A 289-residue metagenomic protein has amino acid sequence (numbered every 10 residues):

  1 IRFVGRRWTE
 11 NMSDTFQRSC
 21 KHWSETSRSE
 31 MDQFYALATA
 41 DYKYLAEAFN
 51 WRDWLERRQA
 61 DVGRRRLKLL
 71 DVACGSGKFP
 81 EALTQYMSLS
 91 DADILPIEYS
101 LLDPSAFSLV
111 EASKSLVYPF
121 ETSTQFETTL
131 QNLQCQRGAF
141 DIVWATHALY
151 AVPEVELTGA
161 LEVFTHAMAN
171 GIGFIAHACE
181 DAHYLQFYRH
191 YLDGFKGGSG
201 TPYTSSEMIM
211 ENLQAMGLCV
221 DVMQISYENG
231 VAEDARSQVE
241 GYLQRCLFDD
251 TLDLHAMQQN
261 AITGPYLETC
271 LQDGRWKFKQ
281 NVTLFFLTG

Functional and structural regions predicted by a protein language model:
G5-R64: Class I SAM-dependent methyltransferase Rossmann-like catalytic core, especially the SAM/SAH-binding loop
K68-L133: Class I SAM-dependent methyltransferase SAM/SAH-binding core
W144: A conserved beta-strand element that flanks and buttresses the S-adenosyl-L-methionine
H147-A148: Short catalytic micro-motifs in class I SAM-dependent methyltransferases
A151-F164: A short, conserved alpha-helix within the catalytic core of class I
I172-G200: Conserved class I S-adenosyl-L-methionine
T201-G217: Short alpha-helix
C219-G289: Conserved Class I S-adenosyl-L-methionine
